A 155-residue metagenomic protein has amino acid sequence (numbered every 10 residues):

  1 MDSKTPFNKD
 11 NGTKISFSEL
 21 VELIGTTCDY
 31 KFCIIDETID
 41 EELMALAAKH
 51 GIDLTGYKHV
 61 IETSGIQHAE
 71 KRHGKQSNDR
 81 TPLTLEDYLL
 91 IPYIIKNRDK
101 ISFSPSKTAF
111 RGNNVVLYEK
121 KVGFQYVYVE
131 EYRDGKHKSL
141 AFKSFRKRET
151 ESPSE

Functional and structural regions predicted by a protein language model:
M1-E155: Ribonuclease/tRNase effector modules and their secretory precursors
